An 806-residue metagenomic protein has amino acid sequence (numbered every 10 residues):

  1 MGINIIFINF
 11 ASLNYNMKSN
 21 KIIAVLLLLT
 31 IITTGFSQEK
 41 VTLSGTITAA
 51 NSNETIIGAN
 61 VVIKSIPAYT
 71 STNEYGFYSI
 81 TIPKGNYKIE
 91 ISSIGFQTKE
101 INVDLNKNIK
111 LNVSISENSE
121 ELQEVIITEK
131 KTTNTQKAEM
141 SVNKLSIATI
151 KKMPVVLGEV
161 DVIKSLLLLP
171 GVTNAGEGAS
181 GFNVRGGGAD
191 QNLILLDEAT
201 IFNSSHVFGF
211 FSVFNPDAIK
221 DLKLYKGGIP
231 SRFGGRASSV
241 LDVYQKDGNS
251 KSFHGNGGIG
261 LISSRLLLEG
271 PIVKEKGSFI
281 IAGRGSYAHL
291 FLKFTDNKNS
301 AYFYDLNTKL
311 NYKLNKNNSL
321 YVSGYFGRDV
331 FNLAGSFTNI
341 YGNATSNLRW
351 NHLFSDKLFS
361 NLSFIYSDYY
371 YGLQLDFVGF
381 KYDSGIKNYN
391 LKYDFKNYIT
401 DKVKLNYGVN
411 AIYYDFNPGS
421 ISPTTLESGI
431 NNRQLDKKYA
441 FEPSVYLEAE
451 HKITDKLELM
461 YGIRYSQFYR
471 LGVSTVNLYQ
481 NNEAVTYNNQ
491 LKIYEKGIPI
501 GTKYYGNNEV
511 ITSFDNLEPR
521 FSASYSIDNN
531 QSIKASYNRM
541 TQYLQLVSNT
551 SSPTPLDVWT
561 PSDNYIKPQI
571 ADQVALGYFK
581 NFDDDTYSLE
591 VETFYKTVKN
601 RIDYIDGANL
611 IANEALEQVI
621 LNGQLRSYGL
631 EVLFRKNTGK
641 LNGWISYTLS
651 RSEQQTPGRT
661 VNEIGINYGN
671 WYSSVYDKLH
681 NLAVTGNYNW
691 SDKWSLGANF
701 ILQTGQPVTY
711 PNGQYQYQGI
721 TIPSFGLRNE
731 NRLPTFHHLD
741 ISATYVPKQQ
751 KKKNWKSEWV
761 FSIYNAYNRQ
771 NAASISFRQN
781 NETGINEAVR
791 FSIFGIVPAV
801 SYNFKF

Functional and structural regions predicted by a protein language model:
T42, G260-Y287, D296-V330, T338-L362 (+3 more regions): Transmembrane beta-barrel wall of Gram-negative outer-membrane proteins
T46-S52, A59-K64, S92-F96, N106-E159 (+3 more regions): Short, acidic, small-residue-rich periplasmic hinge/interaction motif at the N-terminus of Gram-negative outer-membrane
I66-F77, T512, N516: Short, acidic Ser/Thr/Gly-rich low-complexity loop/linker segments typical of extracellular and cell-surface proteins
Q97, T128, T133-P230, V240 (+1 more regions): Periplasmic N-terminal accessory/gating domains of Gram-negative outer-membrane beta-barrel systems
Y370, D415-E427, Y469, S474 (+6 more regions): Surface-exposed extracellular loop regions of Gram-negative outer-membrane beta-barrel proteins, predominantly
N388-N390, Q434, E442, P561-K567 (+5 more regions): Outer membrane beta-barrel strand-and-loop segments of large Gram-negative receptors, especially TonB-dependent
T541, K693, I701-I720, P734-D740 (+1 more regions): C-terminal beta-signal and adjacent terminal beta-strands/loops of Gram-negative outer-membrane beta-barrel proteins
F594-T597, L616-N712: Gram-negative outer-membrane beta-barrel transporters
